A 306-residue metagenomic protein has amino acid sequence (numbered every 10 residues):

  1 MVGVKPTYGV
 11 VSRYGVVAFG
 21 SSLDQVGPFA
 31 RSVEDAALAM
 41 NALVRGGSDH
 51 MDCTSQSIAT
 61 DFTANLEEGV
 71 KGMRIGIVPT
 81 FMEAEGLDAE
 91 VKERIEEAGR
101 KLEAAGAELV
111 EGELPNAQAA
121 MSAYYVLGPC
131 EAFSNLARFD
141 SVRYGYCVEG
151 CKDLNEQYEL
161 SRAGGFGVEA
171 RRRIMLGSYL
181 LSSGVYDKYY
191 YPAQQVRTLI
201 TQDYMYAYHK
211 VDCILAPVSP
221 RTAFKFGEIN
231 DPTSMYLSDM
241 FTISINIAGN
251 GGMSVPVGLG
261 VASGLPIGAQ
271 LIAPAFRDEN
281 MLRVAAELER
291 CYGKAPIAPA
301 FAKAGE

Functional and structural regions predicted by a protein language model:
M1-G3, P232-T233: A glycine- and small-aliphatic-rich helix-loop capping segment at beta-alpha/alpha-beta transitions that lines
V2-E93, E97-A98, C151-L160, R290-E306: A short helix-breaking turn/cap at a secondary-structure junction
A42, V126-L127: Conserved catalytic core of Hanks-type protein kinase domains
I58, A117-A119: Short acidic loop-to-helix transition motifs that present clustered carboxylates
G86-E90, A123, E228-N230: Short, solvent-exposed loop/turn segments at secondary-structure boundaries
D88, E103-A104: N-terminal G-site helix/loop of the GST-like fold
K101, E108-L109, A119-M121, G128-S134 (+2 more regions): Glycine-rich, small-residue loops and helix-cap segments that act as flexible hinges at active-site edges
E111-P115: A short beta-strand-loop structural module common to alpha/beta enzyme folds
